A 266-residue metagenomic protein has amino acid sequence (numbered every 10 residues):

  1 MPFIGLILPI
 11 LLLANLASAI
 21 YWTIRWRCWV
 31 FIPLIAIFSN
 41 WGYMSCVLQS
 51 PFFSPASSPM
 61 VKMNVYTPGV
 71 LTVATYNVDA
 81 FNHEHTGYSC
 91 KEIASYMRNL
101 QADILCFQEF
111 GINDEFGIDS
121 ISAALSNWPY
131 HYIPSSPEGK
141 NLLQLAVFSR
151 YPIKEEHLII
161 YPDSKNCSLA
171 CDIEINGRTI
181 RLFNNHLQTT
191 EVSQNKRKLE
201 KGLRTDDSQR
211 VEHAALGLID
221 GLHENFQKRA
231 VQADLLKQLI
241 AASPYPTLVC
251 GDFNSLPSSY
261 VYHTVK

Functional and structural regions predicted by a protein language model:
M1-C28: Membrane-embedded alpha-helical segments of integral membrane proteins
M1-I10, P51-N64, N77-A80: Membrane-interfacial interhelical loops
I24-R25, R98, A241: Residue-level signal for alpha-helix termini/capping positions
I32, I37-P68, E84-T86, A94-R98 (+1 more regions): Structured beta-strand-rich core segments of catalytic domains in phosphoester-bond hydrolases
V73-A74, C106, V249: Residue-level marker for buried hydrophobic side chains located in beta-strands that build the well-ordered beta-sheet
Y76-V78, F110, L187, D252-F253: Active-site metal-binding loops of divalent metal-dependent hydrolases
A80-H85, G111, H223-K228: Short, flexible loop segments at the rims of nucleotide/cofactor-binding pockets, characterized by
C171-K266: Solvent-exposed soluble domains appended to multi-pass membrane proteins
